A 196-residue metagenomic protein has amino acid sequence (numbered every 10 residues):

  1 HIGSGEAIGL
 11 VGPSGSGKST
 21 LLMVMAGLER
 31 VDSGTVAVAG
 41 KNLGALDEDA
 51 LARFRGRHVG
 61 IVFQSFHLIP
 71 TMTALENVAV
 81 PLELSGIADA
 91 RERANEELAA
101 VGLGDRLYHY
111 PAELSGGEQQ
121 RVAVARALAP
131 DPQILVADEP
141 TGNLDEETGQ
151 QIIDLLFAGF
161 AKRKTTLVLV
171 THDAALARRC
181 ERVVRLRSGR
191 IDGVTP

Functional and structural regions predicted by a protein language model:
H1-R179, V183-L186: ABC family nucleotide-binding domain
V183-T195: H-loop (His-switch) and adjacent beta-strand-loop-beta switch element of ABC-type ATPase nucleotide-binding domains
